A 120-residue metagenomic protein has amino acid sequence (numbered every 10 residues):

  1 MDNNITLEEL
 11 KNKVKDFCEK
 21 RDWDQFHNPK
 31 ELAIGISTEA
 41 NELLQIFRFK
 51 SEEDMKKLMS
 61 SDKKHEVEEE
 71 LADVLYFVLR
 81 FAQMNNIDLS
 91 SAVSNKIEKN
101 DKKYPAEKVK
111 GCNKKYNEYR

Functional and structural regions predicted by a protein language model:
M1-L71, L75-R120: Flexible "arm" and connector segments at domain edges
